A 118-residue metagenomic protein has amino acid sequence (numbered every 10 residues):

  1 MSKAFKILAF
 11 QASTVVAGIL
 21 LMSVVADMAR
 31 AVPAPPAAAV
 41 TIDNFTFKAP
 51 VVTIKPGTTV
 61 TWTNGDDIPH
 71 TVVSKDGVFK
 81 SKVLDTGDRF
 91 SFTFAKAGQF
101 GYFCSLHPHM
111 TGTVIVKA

Functional and structural regions predicted by a protein language model:
S2-A118: Extracytoplasmic copper-binding redox domains, predominantly the cupredoxin/blue-copper superfamily
